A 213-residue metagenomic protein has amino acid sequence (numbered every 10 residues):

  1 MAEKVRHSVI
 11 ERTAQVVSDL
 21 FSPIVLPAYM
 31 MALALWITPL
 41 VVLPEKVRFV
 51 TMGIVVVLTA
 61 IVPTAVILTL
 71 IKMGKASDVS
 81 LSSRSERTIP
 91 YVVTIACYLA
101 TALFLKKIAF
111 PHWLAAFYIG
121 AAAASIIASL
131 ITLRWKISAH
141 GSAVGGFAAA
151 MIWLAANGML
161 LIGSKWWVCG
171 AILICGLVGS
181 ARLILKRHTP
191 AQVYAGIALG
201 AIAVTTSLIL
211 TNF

Functional and structural regions predicted by a protein language model:
M1-A14: Short, Lys/Arg-rich, polar N-terminal cytosolic tail immediately upstream of the first transmembrane signal-anchor
E11-A14, S77-V93: Juxtamembrane helix-capping/reentrant segments at transmembrane boundaries
V17-T38: The first (N-terminal) embedded transmembrane alpha-helix
P23-A28, T59-L68, I95-L103, A121-S129 (+2 more regions): Transmembrane alpha-helical segments of multi-pass membrane transport proteins and ion-pumping complexes
W36-F49: Short, hydrophobic transmembrane alpha-helix segments
V47-I61: Alpha-helical transmembrane segments
Y91-A109, I131-L133, I137: C-terminal halves and exits of single transmembrane alpha-helices
W113-F213: Membrane-embedded catalytic cores of phosphoryl/pyrophosphoryl-handling enzymes
